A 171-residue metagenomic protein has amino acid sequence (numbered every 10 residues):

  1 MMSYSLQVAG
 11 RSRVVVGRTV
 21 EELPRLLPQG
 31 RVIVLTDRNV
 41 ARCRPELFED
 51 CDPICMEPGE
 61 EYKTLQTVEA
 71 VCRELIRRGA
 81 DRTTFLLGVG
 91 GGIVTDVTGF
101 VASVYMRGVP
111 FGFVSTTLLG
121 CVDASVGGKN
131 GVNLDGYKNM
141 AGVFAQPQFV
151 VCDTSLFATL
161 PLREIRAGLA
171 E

Functional and structural regions predicted by a protein language model:
M1-F85: ATP/NTP phosphate-donor binding region
V40-R42, I93-T95, G120, A158: Glycine-rich nucleotide phosphate-binding loop and flanking beta-alpha elements of Rossmann-like dinucleotide-binding
C43-E46, V97-G99, D123-A124: Short glycine-/acidic-enriched loop or helix-start segments at secondary-structure transitions that form or flank
P58-E60, I93, L118: Residue-level detector of flexible, active-site-proximal loop/helix-junction positions within diverse enzyme catalytic
T84-S103: Glycine/serine-rich anion-binding loops at beta->alpha junctions that coordinate negatively charged ligand groups
F100-E171: A glycine/threonine-rich phosphate-anchoring loop and its flanking beta-alpha core in nucleotide/phosphate-binding
